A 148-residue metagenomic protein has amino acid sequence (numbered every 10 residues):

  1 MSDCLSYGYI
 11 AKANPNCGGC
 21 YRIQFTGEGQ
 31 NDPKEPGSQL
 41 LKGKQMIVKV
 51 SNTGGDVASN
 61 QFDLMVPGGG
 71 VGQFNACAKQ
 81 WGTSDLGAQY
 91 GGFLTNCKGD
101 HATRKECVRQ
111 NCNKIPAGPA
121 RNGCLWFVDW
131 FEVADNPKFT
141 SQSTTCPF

Functional and structural regions predicted by a protein language model:
M1-F148: Mature exported/compartmentalized surface modules and terminal targeting/interaction regions
